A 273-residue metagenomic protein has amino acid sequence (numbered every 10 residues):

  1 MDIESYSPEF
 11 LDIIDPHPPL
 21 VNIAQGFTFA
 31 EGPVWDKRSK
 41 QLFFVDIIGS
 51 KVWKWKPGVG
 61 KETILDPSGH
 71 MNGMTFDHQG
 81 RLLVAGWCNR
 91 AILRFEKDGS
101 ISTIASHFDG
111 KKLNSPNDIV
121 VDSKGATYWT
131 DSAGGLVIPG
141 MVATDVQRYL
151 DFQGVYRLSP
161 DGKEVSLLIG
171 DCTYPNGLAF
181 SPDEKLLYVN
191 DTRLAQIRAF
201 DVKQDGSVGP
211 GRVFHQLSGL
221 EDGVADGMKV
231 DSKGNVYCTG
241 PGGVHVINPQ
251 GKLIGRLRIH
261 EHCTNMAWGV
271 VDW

Functional and structural regions predicted by a protein language model:
M1-V21, F152: Blade/loop signatures of beta-propeller domains
P19-A24, V59-L65, S102-D109, K163-G170 (+2 more regions): A short beta-strand motif characteristic of beta-propeller blades
Q25-S39, P67-G86, R90-A91, D109-T127 (+5 more regions): Beta-rich, blade/repeat-based domains predominating in secreted/periplasmic proteins but also intracellular
K37-L65: Beta-propeller domains
I47-I48, W87-C88, L136-Q153, T192-L194 (+1 more regions): Short, solvent-exposed loop/turn segments at conserved positions within beta-propeller repeat blades
K51-W53, A91-L93, Q153-Y156, Q196-R198 (+1 more regions): A short loop-to-beta-strand structural motif that recurs across blades of beta-propeller domains
G99, Q147-P160: Beta-propeller blade signature
F200-S207: Short loop/turn segments immediately following beta-strands, especially the blade-tip and inter-blade linker loops
